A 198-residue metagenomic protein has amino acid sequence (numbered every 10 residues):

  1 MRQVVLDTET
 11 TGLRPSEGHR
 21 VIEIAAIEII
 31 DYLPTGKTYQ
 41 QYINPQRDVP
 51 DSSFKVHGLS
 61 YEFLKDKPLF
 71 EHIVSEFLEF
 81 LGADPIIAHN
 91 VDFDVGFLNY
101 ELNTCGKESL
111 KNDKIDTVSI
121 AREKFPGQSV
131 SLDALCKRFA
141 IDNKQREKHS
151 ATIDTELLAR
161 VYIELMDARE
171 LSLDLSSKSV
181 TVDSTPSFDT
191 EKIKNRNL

Functional and structural regions predicted by a protein language model:
M1-N112, R122-F125, A134-H149: Conserved non-catalytic scaffold segment of RNase H-like nuclease domains
T10-P15, Y162-R169: Hydrophobic, well-ordered secondary-structure scaffolds
G96, V130, E156: Active-site phosphate/pyrophosphate-handling residues
S119-R122, K137, R160-I163: Generic alpha-helical structural context detector
Q128, C136-F139, L165-R169: Conserved NTP-handling cores and scaffolds of large molecular machines
S150-I163: Acidic, divalent-metal-coordinating active-site segment for phosphoryl/phosphodiester hydrolysis, typified by short
E164-L198: Acidic two-metal-ion nuclease catalytic site recognized across multiple nuclease folds, prominently DnaQ/RNase D-T
